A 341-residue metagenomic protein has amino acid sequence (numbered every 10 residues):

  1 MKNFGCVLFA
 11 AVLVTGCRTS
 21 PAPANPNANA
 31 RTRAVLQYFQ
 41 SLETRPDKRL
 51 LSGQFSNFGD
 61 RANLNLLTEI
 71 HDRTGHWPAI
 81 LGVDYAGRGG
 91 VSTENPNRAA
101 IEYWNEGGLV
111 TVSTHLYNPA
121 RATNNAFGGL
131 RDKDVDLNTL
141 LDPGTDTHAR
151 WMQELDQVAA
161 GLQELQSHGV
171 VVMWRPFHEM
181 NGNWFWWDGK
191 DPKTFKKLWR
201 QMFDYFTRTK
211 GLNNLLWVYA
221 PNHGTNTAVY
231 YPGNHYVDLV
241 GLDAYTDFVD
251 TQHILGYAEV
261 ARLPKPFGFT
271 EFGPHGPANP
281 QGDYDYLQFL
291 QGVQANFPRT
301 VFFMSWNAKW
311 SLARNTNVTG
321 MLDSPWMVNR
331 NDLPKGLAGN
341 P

Functional and structural regions predicted by a protein language model:
T15-G16: C-terminal motif of bacterial Sec signal peptides marking the signal peptidase cleavage site
S20-D84, G90, D332-L333, L337-N340: N-terminal module-boundary/linker segments of secreted carbohydrate-active enzymes
V35, R61-I70, E94-R98, Q157-G161 (+3 more regions): Alpha-helical scaffolding within the catalytic cores of extracellular/periplasmic polymer-degrading hydrolases
P46-N57, G268-P341: Substrate-binding cleft of secreted/luminal carbohydrate-active enzymes
G53-F55, R175-F177, W199-N226, F267-H275 (+1 more regions): Aromatic-lined carbohydrate-recognition surfaces of secreted/lumenal glycan-active proteins
L81, W174, D238-V240, F303: Conserved, mostly hydrophobic/aromatic
G90-L212: Substrate-binding cleft of extracellular glycoside hydrolase catalytic domains
Y230-N279, M321, M327: Glycoside hydrolase catalytic-domain groove-lining segments
